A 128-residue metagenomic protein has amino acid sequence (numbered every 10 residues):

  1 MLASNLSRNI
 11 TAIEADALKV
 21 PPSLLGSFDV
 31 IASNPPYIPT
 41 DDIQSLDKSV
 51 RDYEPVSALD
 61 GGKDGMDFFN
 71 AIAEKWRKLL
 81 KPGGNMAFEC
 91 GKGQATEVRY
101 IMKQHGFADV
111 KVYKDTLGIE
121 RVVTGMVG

Functional and structural regions predicted by a protein language model:
M1-V127: S-adenosylmethionine
